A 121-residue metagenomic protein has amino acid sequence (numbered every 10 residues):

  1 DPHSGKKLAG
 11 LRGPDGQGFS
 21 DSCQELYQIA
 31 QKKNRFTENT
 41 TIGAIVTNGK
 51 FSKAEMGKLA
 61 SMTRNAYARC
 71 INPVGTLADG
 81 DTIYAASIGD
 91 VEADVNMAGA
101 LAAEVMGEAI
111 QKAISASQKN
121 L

Functional and structural regions predicted by a protein language model:
D1-L121: A structural signal for small-residue-enriched, beta-sheet-centric alpha/beta enzyme cores and oligomeric scaffold folds
